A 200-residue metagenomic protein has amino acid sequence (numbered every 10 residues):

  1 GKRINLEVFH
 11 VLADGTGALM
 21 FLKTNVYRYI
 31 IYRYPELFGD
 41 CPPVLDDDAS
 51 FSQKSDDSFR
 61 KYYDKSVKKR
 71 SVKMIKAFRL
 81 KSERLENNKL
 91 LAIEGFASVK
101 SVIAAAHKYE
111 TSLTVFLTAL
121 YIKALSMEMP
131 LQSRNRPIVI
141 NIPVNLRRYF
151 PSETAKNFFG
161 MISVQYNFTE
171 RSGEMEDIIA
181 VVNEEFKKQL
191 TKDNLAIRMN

Functional and structural regions predicted by a protein language model:
G1, S126-N200: Acyl-thioester-dependent acyl-group transfer interface
G1-N5, R79-R147: Gly/Ser/Thr-rich phosphate-binding loops and adjoining beta-strand/alpha-helix segments that form adenosine-phosphate
N5-E7, I30-I31: Domain-scale detector for complete catalytic domains at protein termini or as standalone homologs
V8, G95-A97, Y166-E170: Short beta-strand-to-loop capping motifs
V11, V102-I103, T118, I179 (+1 more regions): Gram-positive cell-envelope targeting signals
L12, T16-M20, T24-A104: Non-catalytic, low-complexity flexible loops and terminal extensions
D14-L22, E110, T114, M175 (+1 more regions): Short, charged, low-complexity patches
V26-R33, I122-S126, N183, K187: Short amphipathic alpha-helical signal-transduction/dimerization elements
